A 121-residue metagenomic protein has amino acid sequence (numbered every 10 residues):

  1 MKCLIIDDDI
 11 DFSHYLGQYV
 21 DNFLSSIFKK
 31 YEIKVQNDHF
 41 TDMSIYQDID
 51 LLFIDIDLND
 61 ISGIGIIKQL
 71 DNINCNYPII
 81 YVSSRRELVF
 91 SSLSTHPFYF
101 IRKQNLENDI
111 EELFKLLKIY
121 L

Functional and structural regions predicted by a protein language model:
I10-K34: Two-component/phosphorelay signaling modules centered on CheY-like receiver
I33-L51: Acidic, metal-coordinating helix/loop segments flanking the phosphotransfer/catalytic sites of two-component signaling
D55: Active-site residues of response regulator receiver
N59: The feature encodes the CheY-like receiver
I64-C75: Short amphipathic alpha-helix used as the core "switch/output" element in two-component signaling
N76-E87: A short, hydrophobic beta-strand element within the central beta-sheet of small alpha/beta folds
I110-L121: Receiver (REC) domain switch/output surface
